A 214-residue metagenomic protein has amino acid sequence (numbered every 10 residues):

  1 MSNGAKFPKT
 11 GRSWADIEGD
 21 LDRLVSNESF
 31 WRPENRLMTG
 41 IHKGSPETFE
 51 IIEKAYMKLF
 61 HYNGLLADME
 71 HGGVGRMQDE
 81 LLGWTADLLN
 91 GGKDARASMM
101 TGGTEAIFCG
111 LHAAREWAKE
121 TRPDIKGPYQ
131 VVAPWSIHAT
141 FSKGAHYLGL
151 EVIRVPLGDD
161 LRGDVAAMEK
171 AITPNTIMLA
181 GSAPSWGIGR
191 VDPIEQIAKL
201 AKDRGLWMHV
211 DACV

Functional and structural regions predicted by a protein language model:
M1-D94: N-terminal entrance/gating region of PLP-dependent enzymes' catalytic architecture
H61-M69, G92-S98, G127-P128, I153-R154 (+1 more regions): Glycine- and acidic
E70-V74, A97-T104, A133-P134, S182: Active-site nucleophile and cofactor-binding loops and adjacent substrate-binding regions of central metabolic enzymes
Q78, L82-G83, D94-D124, T140-G144: Conserved beta-loop-alpha segment that forms the PLP phosphate-binding cup at the N-terminus of a helix
G102-E105, H209-V214: FAD-binding core of FAD-dependent oxidoreductases, characterized by glycine-rich FAD pyrophosphate-binding loops
E105-I107, H138-F141, L161-R162, S185-R190: Flexible loop/turn segments at secondary-structure boundaries
K119-N175: PLP-dependent aminotransferase-like
G163-A212: Active-site phosphate-binding strand-loop segment of PLP-dependent enzymes
